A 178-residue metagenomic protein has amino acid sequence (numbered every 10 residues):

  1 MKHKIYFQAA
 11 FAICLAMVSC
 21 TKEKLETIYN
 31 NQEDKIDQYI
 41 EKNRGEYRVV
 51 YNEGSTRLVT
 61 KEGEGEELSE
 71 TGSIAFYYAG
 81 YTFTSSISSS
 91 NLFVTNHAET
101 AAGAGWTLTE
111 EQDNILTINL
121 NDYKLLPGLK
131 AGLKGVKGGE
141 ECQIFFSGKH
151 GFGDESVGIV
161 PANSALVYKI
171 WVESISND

Functional and structural regions predicted by a protein language model:
M1-C20: Sec-dependent bacterial lipoprotein signal peptides
I5, C20-D178: Cross-family detector of peptidyl-prolyl cis-trans isomerase
